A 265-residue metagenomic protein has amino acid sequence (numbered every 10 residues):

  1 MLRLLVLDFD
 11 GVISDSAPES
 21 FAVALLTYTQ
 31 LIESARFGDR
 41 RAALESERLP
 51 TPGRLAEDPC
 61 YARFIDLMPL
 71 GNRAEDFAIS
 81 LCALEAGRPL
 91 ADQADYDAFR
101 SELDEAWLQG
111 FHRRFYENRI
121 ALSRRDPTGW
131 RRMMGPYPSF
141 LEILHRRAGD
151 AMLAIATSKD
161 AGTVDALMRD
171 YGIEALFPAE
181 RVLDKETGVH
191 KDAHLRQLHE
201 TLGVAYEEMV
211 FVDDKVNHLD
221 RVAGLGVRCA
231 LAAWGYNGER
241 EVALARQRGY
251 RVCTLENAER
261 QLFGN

Functional and structural regions predicted by a protein language model:
M1-L67, N72: Active-site neighborhood of HAD-like aspartate-dependent phosphohydrolases
V6, E117, A121-I155, G162-D165 (+2 more regions): Short, acidic loop-to-helix structural element flanking the phosphoryl-transfer center in phosphate-processing enzymes
T51-R131: A metal-dependent, Asp-based hydrolase signature
A154-V210, D220, G224: Substrate-recognition "cap/lid" segment bordering the active-site pocket of phosphatases
L183-D184, R248-Q261: Short acidic-hydrophobic, aromatic-tinged amphipathic segments that line or gate anion-handling sites
T187-L195, G238-Q247, L262-G264: Short, charged, surface-exposed secondary-structure boundary motifs
V212-V252: Acidic, Mg2+-coordinating phosphoryl-transfer loop and its flanking beta/alpha structural elements, shared across
